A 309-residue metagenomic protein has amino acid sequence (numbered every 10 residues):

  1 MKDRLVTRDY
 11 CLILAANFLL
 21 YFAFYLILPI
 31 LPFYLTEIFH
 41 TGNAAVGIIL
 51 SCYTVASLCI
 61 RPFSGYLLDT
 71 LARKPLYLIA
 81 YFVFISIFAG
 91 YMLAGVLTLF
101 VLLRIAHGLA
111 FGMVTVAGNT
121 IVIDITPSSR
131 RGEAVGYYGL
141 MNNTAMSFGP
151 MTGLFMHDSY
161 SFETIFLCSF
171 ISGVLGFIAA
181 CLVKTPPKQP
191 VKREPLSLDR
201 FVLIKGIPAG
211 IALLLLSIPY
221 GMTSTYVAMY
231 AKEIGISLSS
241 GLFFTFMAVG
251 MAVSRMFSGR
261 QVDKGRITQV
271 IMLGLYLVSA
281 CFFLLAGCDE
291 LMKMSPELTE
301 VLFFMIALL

Functional and structural regions predicted by a protein language model:
M1-T7, T185-L213: Juxtamembrane intracellular "pre-TM" segments in multi-pass secondary transporters
R8-G47, Y220-Y230, I234-I236: Helix-loop boundary and gating motifs at the non-cytosolic
T54-P62, M146-S147, A248-A252, M256: Residue-level signature of mid-helix packing/kink "hotspots" within the transmembrane helices of 12-pass Major
C59-G95: Conserved MFS/SLC helix-loop-helix module at the cytosolic interface between two early adjacent transmembrane helices
P75-A89, F170, Q269-L284: Structural signature of the two symmetry-related core transmembrane helices
I105-M141: Cytoplasmic helix-loop-helix junction between adjacent transmembrane helices in 12-TM secondary transporters
I171-Q189: C-terminal membrane-cytosol helix-exit motif in multi-pass small-molecule transporters
T268-L309: C-terminal transmembrane helical hairpin of 12-TM major facilitator-type secondary transporters
